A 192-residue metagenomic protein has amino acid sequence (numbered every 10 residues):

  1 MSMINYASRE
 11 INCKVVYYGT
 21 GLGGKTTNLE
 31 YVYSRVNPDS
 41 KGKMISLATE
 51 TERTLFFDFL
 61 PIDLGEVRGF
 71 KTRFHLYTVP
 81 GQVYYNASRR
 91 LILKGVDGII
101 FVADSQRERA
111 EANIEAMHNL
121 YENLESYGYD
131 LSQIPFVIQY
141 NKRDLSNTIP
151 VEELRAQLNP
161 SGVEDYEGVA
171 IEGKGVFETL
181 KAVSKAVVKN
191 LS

Functional and structural regions predicted by a protein language model:
S2-T49: Conserved G1/Walker A P-loop phosphate-binding module
S8, E52-L55, G65-F70, R90-G95 (+2 more regions): Conserved catalytic network of the ASCE P-loop NTPase/AAA+ motor domain
Y17, F101, I138-Y140: Structural beta-sheet core signal
L22, Q82, Q106-E108, K142-S146 (+1 more regions): Conserved nucleotide-binding/hydrolysis micro-motifs of P-loop NTPases
I45-Y84: Switch I (G2) and immediately adjacent beta-strands of P-loop GTPase domains
N86-E108: Inter-motif core of Ras-like GTPase G domains
S105-S161: Conserved C-terminal guanine-recognition region of P-loop GTPase G domains, centered on the G4
D144-S192: Canonical P-loop GTPase G-domain recognition
